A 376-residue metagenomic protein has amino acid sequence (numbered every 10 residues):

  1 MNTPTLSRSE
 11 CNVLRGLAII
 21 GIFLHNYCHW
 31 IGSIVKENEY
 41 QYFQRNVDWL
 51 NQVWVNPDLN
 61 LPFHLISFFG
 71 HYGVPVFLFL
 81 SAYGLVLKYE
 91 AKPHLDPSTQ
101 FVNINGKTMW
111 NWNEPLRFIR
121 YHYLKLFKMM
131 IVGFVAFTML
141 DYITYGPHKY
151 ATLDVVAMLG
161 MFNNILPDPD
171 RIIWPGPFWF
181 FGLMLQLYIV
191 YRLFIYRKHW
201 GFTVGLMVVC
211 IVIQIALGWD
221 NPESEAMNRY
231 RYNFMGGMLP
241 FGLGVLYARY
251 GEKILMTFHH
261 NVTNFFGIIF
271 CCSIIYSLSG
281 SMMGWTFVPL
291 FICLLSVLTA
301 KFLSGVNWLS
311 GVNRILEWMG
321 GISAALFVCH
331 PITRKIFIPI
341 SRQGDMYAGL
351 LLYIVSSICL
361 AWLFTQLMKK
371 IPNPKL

Functional and structural regions predicted by a protein language model:
M1-V212, R342-L376: Membrane-cytosol interface segments of multi-pass membrane proteins, especially ER/Golgi lipid-handling enzymes
H25-N26, F327-H330: Histidine-centered divalent metal-coordination motifs
L126-M130, I322-S323, C329: Loop-to-transmembrane-helix entry motif
Q214-A325, I332-Y353: Alpha-helical transmembrane segments and terminal signal-anchor/GPI-anchor hydrophobic tails, characterized by long
